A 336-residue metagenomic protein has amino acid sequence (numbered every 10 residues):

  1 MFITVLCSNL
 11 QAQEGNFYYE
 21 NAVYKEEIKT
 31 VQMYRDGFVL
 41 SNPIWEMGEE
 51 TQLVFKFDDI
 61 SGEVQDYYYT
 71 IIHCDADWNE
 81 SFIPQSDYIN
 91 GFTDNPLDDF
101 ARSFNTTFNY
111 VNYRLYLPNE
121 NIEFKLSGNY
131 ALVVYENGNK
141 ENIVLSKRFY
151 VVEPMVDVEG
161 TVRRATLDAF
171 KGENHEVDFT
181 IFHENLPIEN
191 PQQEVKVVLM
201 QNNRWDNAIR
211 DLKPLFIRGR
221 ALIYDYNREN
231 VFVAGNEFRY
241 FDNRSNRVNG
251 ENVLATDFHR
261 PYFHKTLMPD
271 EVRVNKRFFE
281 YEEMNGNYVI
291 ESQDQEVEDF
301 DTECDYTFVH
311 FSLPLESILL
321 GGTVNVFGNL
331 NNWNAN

Functional and structural regions predicted by a protein language model:
M1-G15: Bacterial Sec-dependent N-terminal signal peptides
G15-Y18, V151-N174: Low-complexity, Pro/Ser/Thr- and charge-rich linker/hinge segments at domain boundaries
V23-H73, F170-H183, E296-S312: Contiguous beta-strand segments within globular domains
N90-R114, W205-P214, H310-N336: Aromatic-rich carbohydrate-binding modules that target alpha-glucans
P96-D99, F104-P118, R218-F241, R247: Aromatic sugar-binding surface patches on proteins that engage polysaccharides or sugar-phosphate polymers
T107-N137: Ligand-binding face of N-terminal immunoglobulin V-set domains in extracellular IgSF glycoproteins
K125-G138, K196-Q201, D242-R244: Internal, hydrophobic beta-strand segments that form the core of beta-sheet-rich folds
E271-G322: Basic K/R-rich, polyanion-interacting modules in nucleoproteins and related proteins
